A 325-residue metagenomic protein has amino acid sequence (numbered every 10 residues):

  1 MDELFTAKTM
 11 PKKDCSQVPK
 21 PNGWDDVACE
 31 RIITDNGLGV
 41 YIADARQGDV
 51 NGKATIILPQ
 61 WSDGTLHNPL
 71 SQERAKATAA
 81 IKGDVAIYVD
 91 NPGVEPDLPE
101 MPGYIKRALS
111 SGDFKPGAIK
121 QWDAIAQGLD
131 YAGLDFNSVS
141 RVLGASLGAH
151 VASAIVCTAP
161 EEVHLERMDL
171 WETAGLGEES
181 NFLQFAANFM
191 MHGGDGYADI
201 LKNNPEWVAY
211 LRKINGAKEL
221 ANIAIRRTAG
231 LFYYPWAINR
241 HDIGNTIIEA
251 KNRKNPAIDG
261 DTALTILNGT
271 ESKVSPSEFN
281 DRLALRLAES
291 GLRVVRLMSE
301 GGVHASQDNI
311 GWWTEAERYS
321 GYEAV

Functional and structural regions predicted by a protein language model:
A45-G103: Conserved HGGG/HGGXW glycine-rich cap/lid loop of the alpha/beta-hydrolase fold
K115-V139: Conserved acidic catalytic loop of the alpha/beta-hydrolase fold
L143-A152: Gly/Ala-rich beta-loop-alpha elbow adjacent to hydrolase catalytic centers
S153, C157, L165-G196: Flexible "cap/lid" loop of the alpha/beta hydrolase fold
E179-S180, Q184-F185, D195-D259: Conserved alpha/beta-hydrolase catalytic His-Asp/Glu region
G260, I266-N268: Short beta-strand/loop motif that positions the catalytic acidic residue of the alpha/beta-hydrolase fold
K273-R282: Conserved alpha/beta-hydrolase "acid-adjacent" motif
S299-T314: Catalytic histidine-centered segment of alpha/beta-hydrolase-like enzymes
